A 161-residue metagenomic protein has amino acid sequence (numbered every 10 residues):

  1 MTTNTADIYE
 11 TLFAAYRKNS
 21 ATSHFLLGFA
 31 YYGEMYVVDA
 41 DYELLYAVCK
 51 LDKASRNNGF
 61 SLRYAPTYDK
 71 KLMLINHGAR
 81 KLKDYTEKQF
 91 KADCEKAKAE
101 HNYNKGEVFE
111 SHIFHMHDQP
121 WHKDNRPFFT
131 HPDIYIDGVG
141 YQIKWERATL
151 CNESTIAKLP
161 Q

Functional and structural regions predicted by a protein language model:
A6-K18, T22-F25, F29-E34, D39-L44 (+1 more regions): Acidic-basic catalytic patches of nuclease active cores, encompassing PD-(D/E)XK and other metal-cofactor nuclease
I8, P127, N152-T155: Amphipathic coiled-coil/heptad-repeat helices and related helical stalk/stem segments that mediate oligomerization
L26, K96, E100-Y103, E107 (+3 more regions): Catalytic cores of nucleic-acid endonucleases
E110-D118, P132-I136, L159: Alpha-helix C-terminal capping segments
R126-I143: Active-site beta-strand-loop-beta-strand hairpin of nuclease catalytic cores that positions key catalytic residues
